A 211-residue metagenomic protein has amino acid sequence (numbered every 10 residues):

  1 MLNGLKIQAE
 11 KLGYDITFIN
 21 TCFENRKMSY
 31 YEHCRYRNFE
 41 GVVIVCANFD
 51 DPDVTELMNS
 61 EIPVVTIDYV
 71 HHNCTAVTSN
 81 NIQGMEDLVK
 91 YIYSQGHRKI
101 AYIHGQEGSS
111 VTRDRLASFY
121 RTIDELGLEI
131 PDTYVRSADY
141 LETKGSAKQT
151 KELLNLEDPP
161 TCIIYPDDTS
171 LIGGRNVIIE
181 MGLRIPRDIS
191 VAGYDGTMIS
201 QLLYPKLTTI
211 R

Functional and structural regions predicted by a protein language model:
N3-D50: Central regulatory/effector-binding core of bacterial HTH transcription factors
N3-Y14, G41, M58-T66, V70-R211: Bacterial carbohydrate/catabolite-sensing allosteric modules
F49-D51, S170-L171: Glycine-rich nucleotide phosphate-binding loop and flanking beta-alpha elements of Rossmann-like dinucleotide-binding
D50-N59: Active-site-adjacent beta->alpha loops and helix N-cap segments on the catalytic face of soluble alpha/beta enzymes
